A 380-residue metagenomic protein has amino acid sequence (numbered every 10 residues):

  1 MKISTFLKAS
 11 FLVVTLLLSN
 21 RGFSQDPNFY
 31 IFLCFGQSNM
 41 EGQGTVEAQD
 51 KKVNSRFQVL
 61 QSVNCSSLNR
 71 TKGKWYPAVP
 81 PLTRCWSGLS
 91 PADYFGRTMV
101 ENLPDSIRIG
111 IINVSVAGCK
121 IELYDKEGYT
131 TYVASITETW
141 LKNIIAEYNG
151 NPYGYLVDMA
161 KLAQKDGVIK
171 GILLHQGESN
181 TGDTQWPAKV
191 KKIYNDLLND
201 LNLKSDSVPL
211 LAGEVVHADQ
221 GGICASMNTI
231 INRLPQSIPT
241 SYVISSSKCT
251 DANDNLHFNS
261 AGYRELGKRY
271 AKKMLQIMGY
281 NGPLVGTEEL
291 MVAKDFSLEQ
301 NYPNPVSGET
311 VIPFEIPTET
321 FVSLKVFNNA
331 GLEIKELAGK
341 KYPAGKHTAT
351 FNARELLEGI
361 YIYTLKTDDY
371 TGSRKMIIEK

Functional and structural regions predicted by a protein language model:
M1-D26, T287: Bacterial Sec-dependent N-terminal signal peptides
S4-T5, I231, K380: Generic extreme N-terminus detector
T5, L18, C34, T371-G372 (+1 more regions): Short alpha-helical segments used as structural interaction elements across diverse proteins
L7-S10, S19, C224, F314 (+1 more regions): Disordered, low-complexity tails and leader-like regions
L17, Q25, P104, K165 (+7 more regions): Generic structural signal for beta-strand residues in well-ordered domains
Q25-L284: Cell-envelope and extracellular/periplasmic
E289-Y302, V306-K380: C-terminal outer-membrane/trafficking sorting elements
